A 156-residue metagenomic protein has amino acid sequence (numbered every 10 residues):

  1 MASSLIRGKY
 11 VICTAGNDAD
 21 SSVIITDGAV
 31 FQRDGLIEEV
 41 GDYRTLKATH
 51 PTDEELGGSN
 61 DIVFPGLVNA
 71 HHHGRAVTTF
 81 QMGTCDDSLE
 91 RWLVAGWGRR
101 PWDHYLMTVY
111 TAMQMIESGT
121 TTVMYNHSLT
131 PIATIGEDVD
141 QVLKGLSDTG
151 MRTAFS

Functional and structural regions predicted by a protein language model:
M1-T49, D61: N-terminal metal-binding scaffold of metallo-dependent hydrolase/deaminase domains
T14, H73, S128: Flexible loop residues that form catalytic and substrate-binding hotspots at small-molecule/glycan-binding clefts
D42-T45, V68, F80: Residue-level structural signal for beta-strand termini and adjacent loop
H50-P51, T149: Short, structured coil segments at secondary-structure junctions
D53-G57: Short, well-ordered secondary-structure micro-motifs within conserved domains or adaptor modules
P65-V77: Histidine-centered catalytic micro-motifs
F80-M151: Alpha-helical scaffold segments that flank or form the walls of functional sites
